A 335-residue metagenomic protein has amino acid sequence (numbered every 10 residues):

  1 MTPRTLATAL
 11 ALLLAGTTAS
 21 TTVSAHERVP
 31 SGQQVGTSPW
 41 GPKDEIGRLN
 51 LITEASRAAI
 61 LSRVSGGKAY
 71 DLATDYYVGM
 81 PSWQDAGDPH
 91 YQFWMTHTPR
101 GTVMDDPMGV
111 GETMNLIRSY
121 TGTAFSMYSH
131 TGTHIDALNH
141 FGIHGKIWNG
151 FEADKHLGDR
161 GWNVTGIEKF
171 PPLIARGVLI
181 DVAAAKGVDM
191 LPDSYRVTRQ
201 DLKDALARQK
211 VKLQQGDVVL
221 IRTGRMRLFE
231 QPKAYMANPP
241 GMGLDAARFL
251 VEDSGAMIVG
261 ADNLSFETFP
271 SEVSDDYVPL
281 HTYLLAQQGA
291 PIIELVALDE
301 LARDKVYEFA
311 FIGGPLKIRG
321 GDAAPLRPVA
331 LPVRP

Functional and structural regions predicted by a protein language model:
M1-P3: N-terminal secretory signal peptides that target proteins for export/translocation
A7-A19: Bacterial N-terminal signal peptides
S24-P335: Active-/binding-site microenvironments in catalytic and ligand-binding cores
